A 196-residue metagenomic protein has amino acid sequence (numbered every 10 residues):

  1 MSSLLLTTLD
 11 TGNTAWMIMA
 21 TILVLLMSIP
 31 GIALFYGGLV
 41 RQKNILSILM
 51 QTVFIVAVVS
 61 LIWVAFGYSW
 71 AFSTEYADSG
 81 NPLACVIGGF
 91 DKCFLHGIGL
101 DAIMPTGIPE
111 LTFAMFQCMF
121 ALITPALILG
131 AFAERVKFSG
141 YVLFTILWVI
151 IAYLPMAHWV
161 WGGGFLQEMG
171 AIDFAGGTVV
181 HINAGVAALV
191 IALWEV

Functional and structural regions predicted by a protein language model:
M1-V196: Hydrophobic alpha-helical transmembrane bundles of multi-pass membrane proteins
